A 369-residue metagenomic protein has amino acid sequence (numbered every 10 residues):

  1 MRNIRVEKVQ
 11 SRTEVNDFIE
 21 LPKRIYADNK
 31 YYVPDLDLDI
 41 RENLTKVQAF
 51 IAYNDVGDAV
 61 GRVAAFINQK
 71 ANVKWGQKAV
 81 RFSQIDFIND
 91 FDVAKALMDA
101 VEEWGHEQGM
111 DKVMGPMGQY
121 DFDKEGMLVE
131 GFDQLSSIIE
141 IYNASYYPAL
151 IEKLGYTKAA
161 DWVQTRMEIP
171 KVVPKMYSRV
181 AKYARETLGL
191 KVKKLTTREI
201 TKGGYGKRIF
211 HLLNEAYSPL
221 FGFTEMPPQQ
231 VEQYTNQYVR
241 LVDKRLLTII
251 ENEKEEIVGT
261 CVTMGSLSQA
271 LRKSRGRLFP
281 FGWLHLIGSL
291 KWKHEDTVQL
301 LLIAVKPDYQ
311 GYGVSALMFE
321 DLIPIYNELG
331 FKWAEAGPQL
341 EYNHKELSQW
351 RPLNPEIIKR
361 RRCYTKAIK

Functional and structural regions predicted by a protein language model:
M1-Y32: Generic start-of-chain signal for non-secretory N-termini
R2-I4, I141-G222: Acyltransferase donor/substrate-recognition loop-hinge adjacent to the catalytic core
P22-D55, V63-V73, I200-I303: A conserved beta-strand-loop-helix scaffold within acyl/acetyltransferase catalytic domains
D55, F66-K70, I85-F87, G118-Y120 (+3 more regions): An acidic- and aromatic-residue-enriched active-site/binding cleft used to recognize and process polar
K74-G155, A160, S274-P352: Acyl-donor binding region in acyl/amide transferases
M167-P170, T365-K369: Short beta-strand-to-coil "C-cap" segments at the C-terminal boundary of structured domains/repeats, marking
